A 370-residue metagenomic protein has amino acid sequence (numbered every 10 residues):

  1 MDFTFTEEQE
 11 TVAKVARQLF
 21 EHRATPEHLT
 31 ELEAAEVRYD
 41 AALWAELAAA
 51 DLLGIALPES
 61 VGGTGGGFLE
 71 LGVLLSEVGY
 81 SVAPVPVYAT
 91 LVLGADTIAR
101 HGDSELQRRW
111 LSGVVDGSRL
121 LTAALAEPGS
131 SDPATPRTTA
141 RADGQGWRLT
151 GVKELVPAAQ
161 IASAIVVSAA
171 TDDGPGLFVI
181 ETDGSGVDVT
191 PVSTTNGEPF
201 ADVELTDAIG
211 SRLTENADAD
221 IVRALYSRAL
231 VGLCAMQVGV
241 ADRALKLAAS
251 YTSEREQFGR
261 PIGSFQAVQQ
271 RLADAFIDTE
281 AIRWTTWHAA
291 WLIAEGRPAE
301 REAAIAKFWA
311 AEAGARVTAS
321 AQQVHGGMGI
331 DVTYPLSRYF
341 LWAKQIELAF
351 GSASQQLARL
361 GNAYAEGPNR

Functional and structural regions predicted by a protein language model:
D2, A13-V15, V73, G327-R370: Glycine-rich phosphate/cofactor-binding loops in nucleotide/flavin-utilizing enzymes
D2-E8, V12-K14, L52, Y80 (+2 more regions): Glycine-rich beta->alpha junctions and the first turn(s) of the following alpha-helix
E27-A35, A249, S253-R260, F276-W309 (+2 more regions): C-terminal helix-coil-helix/basic helical segment that borders enzyme active sites and/or dimer interfaces and provides
A49-R108, S112, D116-G117, P157-I161: Internal helix-loop-helix
G65-L74, D132-P136, I180, D207-I209 (+1 more regions): Structural signature of FAD isoalloxazine-binding scaffolds in flavoprotein oxidoreductases
G117-P128: A short, Trp-centered hydrophobic/proline-enriched beta-strand micro-motif
A124, T150-V187: A short core secondary-structure module
T138-R141: A structural signal for short hydrophobic beta-strand segments in well-ordered beta-sheet cores
